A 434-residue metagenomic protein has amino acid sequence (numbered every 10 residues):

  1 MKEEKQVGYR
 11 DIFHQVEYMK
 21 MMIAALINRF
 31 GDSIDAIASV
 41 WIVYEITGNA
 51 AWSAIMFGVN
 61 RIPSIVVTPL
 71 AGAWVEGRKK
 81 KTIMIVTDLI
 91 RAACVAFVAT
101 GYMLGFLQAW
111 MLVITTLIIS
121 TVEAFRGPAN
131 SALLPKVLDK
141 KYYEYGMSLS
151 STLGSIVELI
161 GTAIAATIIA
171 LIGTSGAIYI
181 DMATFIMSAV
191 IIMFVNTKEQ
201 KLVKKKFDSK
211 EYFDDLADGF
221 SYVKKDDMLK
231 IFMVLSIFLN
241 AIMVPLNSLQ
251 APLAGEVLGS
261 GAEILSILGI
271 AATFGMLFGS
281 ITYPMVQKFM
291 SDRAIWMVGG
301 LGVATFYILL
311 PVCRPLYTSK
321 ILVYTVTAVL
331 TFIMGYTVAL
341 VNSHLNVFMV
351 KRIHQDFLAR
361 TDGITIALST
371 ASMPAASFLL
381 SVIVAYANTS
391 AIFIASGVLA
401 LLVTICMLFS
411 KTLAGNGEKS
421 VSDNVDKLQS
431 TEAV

Functional and structural regions predicted by a protein language model:
K2-Y18, K198-V234, K427-A433: Juxtamembrane intracellular "pre-TM" segments in multi-pass secondary transporters
Y18, A50, K80, A109 (+7 more regions): Membrane-helix interface/capping residues of multi-pass secondary transporters
M19-A36, V59-C94, M111-A170, I180 (+8 more regions): Substrate-agnostic recognition of the 12-TM MFS/MFS-like secondary transporter fold
I37-A50, S248-E263: Short amphipathic helix-loop junctions that connect adjacent transmembrane helices in Major Facilitator Superfamily/SLC
V40, V95-Y102, A165-A170, S188 (+9 more regions): Structural signal for membrane-spanning alpha-helices in multi-pass inner-membrane proteins, emphasizing helix cores
V40-T47, V98-L104, I160-I180, E256-V257 (+1 more regions): Transmembrane alpha-helix termini and helix-breaking/packing motifs in multi-pass membrane transporters
V66, I83, F97, A217 (+2 more regions): C-terminal transmembrane bundle of multi-pass solute transporters/carriers
A132, K136, I178-D208, L408-S422: Helix-loop junctions on the cytosolic side of multi-pass membrane transporters, especially the intracellular loop
